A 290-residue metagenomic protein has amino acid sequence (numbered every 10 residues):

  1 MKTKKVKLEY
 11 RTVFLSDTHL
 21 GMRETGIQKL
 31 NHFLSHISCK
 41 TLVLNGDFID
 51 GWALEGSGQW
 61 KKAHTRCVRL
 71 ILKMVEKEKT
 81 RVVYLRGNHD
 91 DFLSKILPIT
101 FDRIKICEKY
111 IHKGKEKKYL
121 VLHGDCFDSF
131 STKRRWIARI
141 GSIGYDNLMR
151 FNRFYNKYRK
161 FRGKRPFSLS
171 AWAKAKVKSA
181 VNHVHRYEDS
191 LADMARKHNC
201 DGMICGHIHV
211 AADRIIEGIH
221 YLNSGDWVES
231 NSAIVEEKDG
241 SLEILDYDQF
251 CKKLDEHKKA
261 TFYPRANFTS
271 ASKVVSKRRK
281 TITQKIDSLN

Functional and structural regions predicted by a protein language model:
M1: Nucleotide/phosphate-binding catalytic cleft detector across ATP-hydrolyzing and phosphate-transferring enzymes
K5-R11, L20-G114: Core catalytic region of metal-dependent phosphoesterases/phosphodiesterases, especially metallo-beta-lactamase-like
L15-S16, L42-G46, V82-N88, V121-L122 (+2 more regions): Active-site neighborhood of phospho(di)ester-bond hydrolases with catalytic His/Asp-centered motifs
T18-H19, I49, D125, D248: Anionic group-transfer/hydrolysis microenvironments
A53-E55, L93-I96, S131-T132, D213-I215 (+2 more regions): Short glycine-/acidic-enriched loop or helix-start segments at secondary-structure transitions that form or flank
D102, C107-E108, K118-L120, D125 (+3 more regions): Conserved beta-sheet core of the metallophosphoesterase superfamily
H112-K115, I215-N290: Binuclear metal-dependent phosphoesterase catalytic core
L122-Y187: Active-site-proximal loop/helix segment associated with metal-binding centers of metalloenzymes
